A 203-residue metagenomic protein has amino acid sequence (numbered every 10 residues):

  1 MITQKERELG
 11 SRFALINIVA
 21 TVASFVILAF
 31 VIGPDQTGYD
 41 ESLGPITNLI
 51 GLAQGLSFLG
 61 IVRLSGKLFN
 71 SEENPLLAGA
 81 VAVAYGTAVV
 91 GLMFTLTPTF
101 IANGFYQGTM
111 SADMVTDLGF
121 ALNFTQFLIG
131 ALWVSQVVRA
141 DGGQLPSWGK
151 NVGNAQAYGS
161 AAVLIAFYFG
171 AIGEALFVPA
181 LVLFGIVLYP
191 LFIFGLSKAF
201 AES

Functional and structural regions predicted by a protein language model:
M1-S203: Hydrophobic, aromatic-enriched alpha-helical segments typical of multi-pass transmembrane helices
